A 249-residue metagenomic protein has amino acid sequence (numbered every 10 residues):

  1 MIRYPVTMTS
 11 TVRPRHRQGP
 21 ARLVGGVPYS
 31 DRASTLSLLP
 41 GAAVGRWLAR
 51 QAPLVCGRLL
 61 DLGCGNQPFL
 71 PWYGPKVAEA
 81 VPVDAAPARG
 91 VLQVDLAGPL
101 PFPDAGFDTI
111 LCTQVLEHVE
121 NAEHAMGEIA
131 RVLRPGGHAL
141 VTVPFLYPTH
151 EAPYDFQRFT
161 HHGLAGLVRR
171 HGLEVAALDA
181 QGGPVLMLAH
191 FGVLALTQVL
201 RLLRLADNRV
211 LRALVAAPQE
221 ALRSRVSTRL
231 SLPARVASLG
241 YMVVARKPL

Functional and structural regions predicted by a protein language model:
M1-A105, T109-L111, R235-M242, P248-L249: Conserved N-terminal segment of class I S-adenosyl-L-methionine
S34, E120-H124, E128, H138-P248: S-adenosyl-L-methionine-dependent methyltransferase catalytic module, highlighting the catalytic core
P40, R131-R134: Short, cationic motifs built from Arg/Lys/His that form the positively charged side of catalytic pockets
K76-A80, G98, G127-I129, F156-F159: Glycine-rich, phosphate-binding/catalytic loops in enzymes
P101, G106, Q114, G137 (+1 more regions): Conserved functional loop/turn residues at catalytic and ligand-binding sites
D108-E120: A short SAM/SAH-binding and catalytic strip from SAM-dependent methyltransferases
